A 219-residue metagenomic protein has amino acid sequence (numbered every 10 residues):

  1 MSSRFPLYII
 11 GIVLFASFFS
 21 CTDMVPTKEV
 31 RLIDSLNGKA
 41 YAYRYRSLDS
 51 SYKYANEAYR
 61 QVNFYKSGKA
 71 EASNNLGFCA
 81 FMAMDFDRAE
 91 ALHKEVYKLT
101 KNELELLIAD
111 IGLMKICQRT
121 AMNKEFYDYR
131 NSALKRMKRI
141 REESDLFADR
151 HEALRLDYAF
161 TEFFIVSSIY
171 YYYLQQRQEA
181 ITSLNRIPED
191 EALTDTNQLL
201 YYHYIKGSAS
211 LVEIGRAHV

Functional and structural regions predicted by a protein language model:
M1-I9: Bacterial N-terminal signal peptides that target proteins for export
S3-R4, F18-C21: Compositionally biased regions
I9-S17: Bacterial N-terminal signal peptides
C21-R216: A "functional boundary" signal
